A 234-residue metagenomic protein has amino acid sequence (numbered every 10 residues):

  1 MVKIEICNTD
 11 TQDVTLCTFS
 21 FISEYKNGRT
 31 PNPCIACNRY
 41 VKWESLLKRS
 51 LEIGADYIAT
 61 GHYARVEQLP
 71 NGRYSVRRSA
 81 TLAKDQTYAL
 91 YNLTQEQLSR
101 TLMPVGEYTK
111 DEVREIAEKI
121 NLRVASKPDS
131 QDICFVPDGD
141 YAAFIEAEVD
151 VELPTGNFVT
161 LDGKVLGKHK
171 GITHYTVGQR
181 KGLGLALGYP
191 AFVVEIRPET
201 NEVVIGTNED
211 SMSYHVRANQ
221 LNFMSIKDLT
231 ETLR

Functional and structural regions predicted by a protein language model:
M1-R234: Nucleotide-activated chemistry modules centered on ATP-dependent adenylation/adenylyltransferase
